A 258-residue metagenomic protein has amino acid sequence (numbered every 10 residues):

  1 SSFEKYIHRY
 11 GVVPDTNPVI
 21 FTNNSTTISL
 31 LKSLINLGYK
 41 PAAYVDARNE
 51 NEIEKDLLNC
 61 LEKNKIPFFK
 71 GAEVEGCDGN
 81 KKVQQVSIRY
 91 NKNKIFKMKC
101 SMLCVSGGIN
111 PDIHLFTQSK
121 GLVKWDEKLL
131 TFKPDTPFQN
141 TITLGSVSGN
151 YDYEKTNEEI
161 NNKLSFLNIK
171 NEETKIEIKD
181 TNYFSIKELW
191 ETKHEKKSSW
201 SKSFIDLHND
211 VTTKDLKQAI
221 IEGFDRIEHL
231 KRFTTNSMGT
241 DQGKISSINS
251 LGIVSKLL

Functional and structural regions predicted by a protein language model:
S1-L258: Residues forming the flavin
